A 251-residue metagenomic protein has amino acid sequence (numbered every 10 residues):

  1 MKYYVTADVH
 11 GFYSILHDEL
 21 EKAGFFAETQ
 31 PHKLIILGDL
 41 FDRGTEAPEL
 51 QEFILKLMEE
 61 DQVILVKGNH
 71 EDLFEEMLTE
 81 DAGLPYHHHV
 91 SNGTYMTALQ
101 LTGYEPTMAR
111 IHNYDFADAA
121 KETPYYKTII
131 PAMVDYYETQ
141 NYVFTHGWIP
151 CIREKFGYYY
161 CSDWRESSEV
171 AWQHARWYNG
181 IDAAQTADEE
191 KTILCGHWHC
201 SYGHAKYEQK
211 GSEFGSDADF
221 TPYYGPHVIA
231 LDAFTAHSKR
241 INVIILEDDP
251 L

Functional and structural regions predicted by a protein language model:
M1-F53: N-terminal active-site segment of His-dependent metallophosphoesterases
V5, L34-I36, L65-V66, V143 (+2 more regions): Residue-level marker for buried hydrophobic side chains located in beta-strands that build the well-ordered beta-sheet
D8, D39, G68-N69, T97 (+3 more regions): Divalent metal-coordination and catalytic microenvironments
H10-S14, D42-T45, E71-E75, C151 (+2 more regions): Active-site environment of divalent metal-dependent phosphoester hydrolases
A23-Q30, E60, Y137-T139, A187-D188: Glycine-rich phosphate-binding loop signature in dinucleotide/nucleotide-binding domains
R43-D135: Active-site neighborhood of divalent metal-dependent phosphoester bond hydrolases
T107-I229, F234-K239: Acidic, His/Gly-enriched loop-helix segments that form or flank divalent-metal centers in metallo-dependent hydrolases
Q140, I245-P250: Short acidic-glycine loop/turn motifs at beta-strand connectors
